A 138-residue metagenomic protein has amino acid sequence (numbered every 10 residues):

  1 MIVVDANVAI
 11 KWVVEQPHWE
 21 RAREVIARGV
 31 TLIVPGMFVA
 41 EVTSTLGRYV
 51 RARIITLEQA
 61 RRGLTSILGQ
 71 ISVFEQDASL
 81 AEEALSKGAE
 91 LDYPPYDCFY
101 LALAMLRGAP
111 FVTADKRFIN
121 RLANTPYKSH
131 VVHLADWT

Functional and structural regions predicted by a protein language model:
M1, L101-T138: Acidic, PIN/NYN-like endoribonuclease modules and their adjacent C-terminal/linker elements
M1-M37, Y49-R62, T125: Short, well-structured N-terminal submotif of metal-dependent ribonuclease cores
D5, E41, D97, D115: Acidic active-site catalytic centers that drive phospho-/nucleotidyl reactions and related ester hydrolyses
V8-A9, F38, L80, Y100 (+1 more regions): Alpha-helix capping/helix-boundary segments
E15-H18, Q70, Q76, T113-T125: Contiguous, function-dense segments enriched for cysteine-driven chemistry and partner/ligand-binding capacity
R21, E41, E83, N120-R121: Phosphate- and divalent-cation-binding pockets in alpha/beta enzyme and binding domains that engage nucleotide-derived
T43-S72, E83: Active-site-proximal, substrate-binding regions of enzyme catalytic domains and RNA-binding/basic surfaces
S72-A114: Active-site neighborhoods of divalent-metal-dependent phosphate/nucleic-acid chemistry enzymes
